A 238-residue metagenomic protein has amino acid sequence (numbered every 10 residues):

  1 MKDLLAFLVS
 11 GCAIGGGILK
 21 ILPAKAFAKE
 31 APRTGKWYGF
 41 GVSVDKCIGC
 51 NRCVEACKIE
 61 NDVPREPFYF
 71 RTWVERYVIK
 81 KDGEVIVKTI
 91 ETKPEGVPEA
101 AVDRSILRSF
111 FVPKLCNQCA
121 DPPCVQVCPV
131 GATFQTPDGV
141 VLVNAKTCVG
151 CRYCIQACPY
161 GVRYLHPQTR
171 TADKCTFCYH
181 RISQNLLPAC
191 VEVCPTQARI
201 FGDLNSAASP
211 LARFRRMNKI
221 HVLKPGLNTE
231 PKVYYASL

Functional and structural regions predicted by a protein language model:
M1-L238: Non-ligating segments of multi-cofactor redox enzymes
